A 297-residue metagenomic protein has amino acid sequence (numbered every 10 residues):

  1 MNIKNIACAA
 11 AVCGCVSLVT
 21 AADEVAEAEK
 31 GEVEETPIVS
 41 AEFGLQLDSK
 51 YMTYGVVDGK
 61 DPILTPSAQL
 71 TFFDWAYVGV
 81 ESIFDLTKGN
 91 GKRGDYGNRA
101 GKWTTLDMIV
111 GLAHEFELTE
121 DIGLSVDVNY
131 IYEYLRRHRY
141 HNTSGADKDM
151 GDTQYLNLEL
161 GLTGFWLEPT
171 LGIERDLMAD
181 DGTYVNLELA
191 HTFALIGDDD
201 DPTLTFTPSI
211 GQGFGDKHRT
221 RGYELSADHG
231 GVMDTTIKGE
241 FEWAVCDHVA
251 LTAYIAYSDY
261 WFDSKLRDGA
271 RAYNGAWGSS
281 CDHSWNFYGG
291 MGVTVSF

Functional and structural regions predicted by a protein language model:
M1-S40, E120, C281: Cleavable N-terminal export/targeting peptides
A22-G94, Y288, T294: Short glycine/proline- and aromatic-enriched beta-strand/turn motifs that initiate or cap beta-hairpins
E24-S40, W75-V78, A100, E115-S125 (+3 more regions): Short loop/turn motifs that connect adjacent beta-strands in outer-membrane beta-barrel proteins
L45-L47, P66-L70, M108-H114, Y130 (+7 more regions): Residues on the lipid-exposed face of transmembrane beta-strands in outer-membrane beta-barrel proteins
D48-M52, E81, D85-T87, E133-R137 (+4 more regions): Structural signature of outer-membrane beta-barrel domains
S82-E188, Y273-S279, H283, F287: Outer-membrane pore/translocation modules
T153-T236, E240: Detector for outer-membrane/organellar transmembrane beta-barrel domains, recognizing the amphipathic beta-strand
I237, E242-F297: Predominantly the C-terminal beta-signal and adjacent terminal strand-loop region of outer-membrane beta-barrel
